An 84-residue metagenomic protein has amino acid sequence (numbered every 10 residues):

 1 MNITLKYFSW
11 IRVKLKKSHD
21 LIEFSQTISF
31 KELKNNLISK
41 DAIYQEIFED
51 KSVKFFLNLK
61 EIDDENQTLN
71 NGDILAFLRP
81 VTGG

Functional and structural regions predicted by a protein language model:
M1-G83: Ubiquitin-like/PB1-type beta-grasp interaction modules and other compact soluble beta-rich domains
